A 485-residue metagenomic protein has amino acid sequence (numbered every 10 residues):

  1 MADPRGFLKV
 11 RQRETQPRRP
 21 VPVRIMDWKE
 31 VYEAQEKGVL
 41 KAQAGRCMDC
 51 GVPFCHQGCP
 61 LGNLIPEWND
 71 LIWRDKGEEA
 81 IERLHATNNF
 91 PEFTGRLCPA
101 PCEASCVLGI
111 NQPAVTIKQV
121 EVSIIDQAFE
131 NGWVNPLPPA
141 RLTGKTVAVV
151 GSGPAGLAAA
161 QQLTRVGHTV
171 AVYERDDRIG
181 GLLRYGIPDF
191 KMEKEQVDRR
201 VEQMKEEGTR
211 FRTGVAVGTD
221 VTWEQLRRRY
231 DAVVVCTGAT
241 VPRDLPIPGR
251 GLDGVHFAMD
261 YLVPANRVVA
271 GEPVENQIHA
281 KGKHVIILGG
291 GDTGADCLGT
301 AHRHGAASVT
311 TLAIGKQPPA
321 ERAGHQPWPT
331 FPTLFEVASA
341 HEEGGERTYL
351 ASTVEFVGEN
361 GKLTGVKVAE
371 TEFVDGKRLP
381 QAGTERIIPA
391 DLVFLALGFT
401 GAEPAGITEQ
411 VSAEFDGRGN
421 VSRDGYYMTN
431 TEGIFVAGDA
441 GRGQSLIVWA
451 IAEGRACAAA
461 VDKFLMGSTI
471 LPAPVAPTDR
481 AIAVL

Functional and structural regions predicted by a protein language model:
R5-E33, G62-R74, E79-L84, N88 (+10 more regions): Beta1-alpha1 glycine-rich phosphate/pyrophosphate-binding loop at the start of Rossmann-like nucleotide-binding domains
R13, R24-G38, A42-R46, G361-A413 (+1 more regions): C-terminal catalytic lobe of FAD-dependent flavoproteins
V31, A128-V147, V263-K283: A short, basic/flexible loop-to-alpha-helix module at the beginning of a structural domain
G45-E67, N89-N111: Local cysteine-cluster metal-coordination motifs and their immediate loop/turn environment, predominantly Fe-S cluster
E79, R141, T146-V150, D198-I247 (+3 more regions): Feature captures the FAD/FMN-dependent oxidoreductase FAD-binding
T143-T146, G214, K281-H284, L350 (+1 more regions): Phosphate-coordination loops involved in phosphoryl transfer and adenosine-cofactor binding
G251-G282, V374-Q444: FAD-site-proximal beta/loop scaffold in flavoenzymes
G294-G299, H304, A440-S468: A conserved FAD-binding loop/helix module that cradles the flavin
